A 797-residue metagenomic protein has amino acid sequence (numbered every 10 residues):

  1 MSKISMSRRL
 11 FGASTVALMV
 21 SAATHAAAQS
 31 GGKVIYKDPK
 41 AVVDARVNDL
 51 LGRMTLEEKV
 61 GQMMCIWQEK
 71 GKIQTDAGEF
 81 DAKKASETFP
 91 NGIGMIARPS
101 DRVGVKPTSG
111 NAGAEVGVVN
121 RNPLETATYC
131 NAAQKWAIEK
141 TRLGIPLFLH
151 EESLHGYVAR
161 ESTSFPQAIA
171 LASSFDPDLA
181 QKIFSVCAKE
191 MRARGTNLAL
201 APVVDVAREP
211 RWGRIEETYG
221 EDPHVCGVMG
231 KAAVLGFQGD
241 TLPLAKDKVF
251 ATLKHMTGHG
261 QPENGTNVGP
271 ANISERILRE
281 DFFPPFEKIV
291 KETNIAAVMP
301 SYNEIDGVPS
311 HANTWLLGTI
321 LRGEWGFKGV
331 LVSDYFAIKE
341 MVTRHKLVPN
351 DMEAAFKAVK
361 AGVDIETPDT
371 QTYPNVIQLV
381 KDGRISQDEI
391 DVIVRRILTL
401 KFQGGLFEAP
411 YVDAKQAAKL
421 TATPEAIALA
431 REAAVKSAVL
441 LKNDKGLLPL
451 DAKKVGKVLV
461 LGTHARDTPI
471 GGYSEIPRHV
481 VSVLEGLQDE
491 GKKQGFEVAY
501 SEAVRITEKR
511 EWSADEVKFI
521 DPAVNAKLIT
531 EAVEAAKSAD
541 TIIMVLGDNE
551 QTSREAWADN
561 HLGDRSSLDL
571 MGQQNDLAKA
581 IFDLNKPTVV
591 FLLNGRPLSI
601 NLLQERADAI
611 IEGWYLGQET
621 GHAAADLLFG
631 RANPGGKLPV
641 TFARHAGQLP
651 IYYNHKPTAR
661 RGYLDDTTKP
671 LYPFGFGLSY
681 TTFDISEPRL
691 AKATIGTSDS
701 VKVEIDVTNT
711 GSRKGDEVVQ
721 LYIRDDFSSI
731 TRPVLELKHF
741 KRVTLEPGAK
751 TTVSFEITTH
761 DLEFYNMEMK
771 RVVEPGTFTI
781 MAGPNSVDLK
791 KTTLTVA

Functional and structural regions predicted by a protein language model:
S2-L18: N-terminal secretory signal peptides and thylakoid transit peptides that target proteins across membranes
S21-A23: N-terminal signal peptide c-region/cleavage motif recognized by signal peptidases
A26-E763, P775-S786, T795: Glycoside hydrolase catalytic-domain context in secreted enzymes
K791-T792: C-terminal effector modules
